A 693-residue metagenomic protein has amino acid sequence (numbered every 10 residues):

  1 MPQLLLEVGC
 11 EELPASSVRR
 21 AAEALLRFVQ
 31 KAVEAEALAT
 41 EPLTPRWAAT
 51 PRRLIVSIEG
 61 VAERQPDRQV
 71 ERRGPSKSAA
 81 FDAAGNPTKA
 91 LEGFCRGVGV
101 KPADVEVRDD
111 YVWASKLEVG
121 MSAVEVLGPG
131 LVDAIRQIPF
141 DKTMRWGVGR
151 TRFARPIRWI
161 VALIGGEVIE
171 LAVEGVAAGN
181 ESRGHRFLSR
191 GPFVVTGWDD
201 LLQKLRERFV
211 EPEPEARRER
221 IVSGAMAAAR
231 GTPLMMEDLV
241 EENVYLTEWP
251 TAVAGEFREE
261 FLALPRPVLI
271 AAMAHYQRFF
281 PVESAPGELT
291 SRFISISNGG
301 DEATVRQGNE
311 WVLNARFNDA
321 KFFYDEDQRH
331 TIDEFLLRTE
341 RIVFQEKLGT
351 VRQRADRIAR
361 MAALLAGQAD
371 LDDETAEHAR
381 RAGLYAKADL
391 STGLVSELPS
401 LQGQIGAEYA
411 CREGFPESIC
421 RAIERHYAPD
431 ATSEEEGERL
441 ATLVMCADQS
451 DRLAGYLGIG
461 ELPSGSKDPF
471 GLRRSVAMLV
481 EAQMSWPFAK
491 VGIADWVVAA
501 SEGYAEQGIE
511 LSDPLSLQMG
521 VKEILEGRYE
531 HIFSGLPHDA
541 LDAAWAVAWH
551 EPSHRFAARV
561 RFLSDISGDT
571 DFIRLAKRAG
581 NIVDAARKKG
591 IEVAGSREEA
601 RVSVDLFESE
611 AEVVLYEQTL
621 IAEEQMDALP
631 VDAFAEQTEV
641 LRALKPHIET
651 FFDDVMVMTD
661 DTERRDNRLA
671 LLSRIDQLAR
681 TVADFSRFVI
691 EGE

Functional and structural regions predicted by a protein language model:
M1-E693: Amphipathic alpha-helical "coupling" segments that flank catalytic cores
